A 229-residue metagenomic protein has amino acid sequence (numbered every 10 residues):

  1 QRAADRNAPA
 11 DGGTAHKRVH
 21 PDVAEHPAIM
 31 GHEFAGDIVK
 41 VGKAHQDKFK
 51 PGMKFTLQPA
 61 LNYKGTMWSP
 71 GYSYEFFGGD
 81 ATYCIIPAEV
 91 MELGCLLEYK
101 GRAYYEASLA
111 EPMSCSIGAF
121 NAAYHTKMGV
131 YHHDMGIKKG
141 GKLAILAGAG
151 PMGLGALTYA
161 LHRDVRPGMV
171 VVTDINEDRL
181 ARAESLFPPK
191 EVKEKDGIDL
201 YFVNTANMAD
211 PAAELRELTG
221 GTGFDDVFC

Functional and structural regions predicted by a protein language model:
A3-A4, A8, D225-C229: Short, intrinsically disordered, charge-balanced linker/junction segments flanking boundaries in proteins
D5-E25, V90-G94, T126-H133, E184 (+1 more regions): Charged, glycine/proline-rich intrinsically disordered loops and linkers
R6-L61, F77-G78, L97: Glycine-rich beta-strand-centered segment in the early N-terminal region that forms part of a ligand/cofactor-binding
H20-E25, H32, Q58-G141: NAD(P)H dinucleotide-binding glycine-rich loop of Rossmann-like/cofactor-binding domains, especially the beta1-alpha1
V41, P112, A147-G150: Glycine-rich Rossmann-fold phosphate-binding loop(s) that bind the pyrophosphate of adenine dinucleotide cofactors
C115, P151-M152, R179: Hydrophobic/small residue at the entry helix of a nucleotide-binding pocket
G141, L146, L157, L161-C229: Adenosine-nucleotide cofactor-binding segment
